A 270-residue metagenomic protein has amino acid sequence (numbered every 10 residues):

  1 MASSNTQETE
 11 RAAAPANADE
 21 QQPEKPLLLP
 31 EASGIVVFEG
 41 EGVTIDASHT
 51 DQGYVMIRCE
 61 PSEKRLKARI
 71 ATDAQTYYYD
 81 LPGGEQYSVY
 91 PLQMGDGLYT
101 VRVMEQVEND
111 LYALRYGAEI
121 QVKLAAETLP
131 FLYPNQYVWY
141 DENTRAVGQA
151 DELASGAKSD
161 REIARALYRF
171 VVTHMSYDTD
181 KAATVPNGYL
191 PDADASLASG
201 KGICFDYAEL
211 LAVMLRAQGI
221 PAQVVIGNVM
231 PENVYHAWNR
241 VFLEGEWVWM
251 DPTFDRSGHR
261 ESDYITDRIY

Functional and structural regions predicted by a protein language model:
M1-K158: N-terminal accessory/pre-domain segments preceding catalytic cores
V55-I57, A182, I226-N228: Intrinsically disordered, low-complexity segments enriched in polar/charged residues with Gly/Pro, especially when
D73-Q75, R115-E119, A183, N187 (+2 more regions): Generic preference for flexible, low-structure residues
P134-S199, L210-A212, W249, G258 (+1 more regions): Secondary-structure boundary elements
D206-Y270: Hydrophobic/aromatic-rich core segments of domains that either
